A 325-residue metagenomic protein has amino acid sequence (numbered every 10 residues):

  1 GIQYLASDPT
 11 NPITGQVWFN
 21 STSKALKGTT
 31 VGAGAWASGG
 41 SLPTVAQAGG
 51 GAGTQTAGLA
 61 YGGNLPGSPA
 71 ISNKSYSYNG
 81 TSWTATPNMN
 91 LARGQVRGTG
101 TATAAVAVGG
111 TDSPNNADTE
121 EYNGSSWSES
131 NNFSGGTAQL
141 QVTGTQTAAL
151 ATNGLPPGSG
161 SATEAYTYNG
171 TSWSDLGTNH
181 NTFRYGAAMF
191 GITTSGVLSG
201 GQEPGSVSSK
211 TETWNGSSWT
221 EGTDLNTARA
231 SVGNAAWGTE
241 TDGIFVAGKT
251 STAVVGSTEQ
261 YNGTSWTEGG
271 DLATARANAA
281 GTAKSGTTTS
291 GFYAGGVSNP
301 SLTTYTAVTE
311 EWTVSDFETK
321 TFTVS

Functional and structural regions predicted by a protein language model:
G1-S325: Polar, enzyme-active/binding microenvironments
